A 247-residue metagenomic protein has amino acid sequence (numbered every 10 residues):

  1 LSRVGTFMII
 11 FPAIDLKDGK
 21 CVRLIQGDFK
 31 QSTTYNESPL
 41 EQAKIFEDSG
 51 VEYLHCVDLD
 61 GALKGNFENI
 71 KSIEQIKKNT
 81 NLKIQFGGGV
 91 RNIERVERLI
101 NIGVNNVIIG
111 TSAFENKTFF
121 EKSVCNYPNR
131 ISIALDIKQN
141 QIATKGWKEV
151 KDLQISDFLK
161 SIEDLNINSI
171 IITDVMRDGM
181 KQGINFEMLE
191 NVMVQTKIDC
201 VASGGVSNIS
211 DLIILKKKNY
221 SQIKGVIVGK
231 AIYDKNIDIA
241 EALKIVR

Functional and structural regions predicted by a protein language model:
D15, F46, L54, L99 (+4 more regions): Conserved, mostly hydrophobic/aromatic
V22, Q26-K30, N105-D178: Conserved anion-binding
Y53-N69, I172-Q182: Glycine-rich, proline-tolerant flexible connector loops at the mouths of alpha/beta enzymes
H55-D58, Q85, I108-I109, S132 (+3 more regions): Conserved beta-strand positions in the central sheet of alpha/beta enzyme cores
G65-Q85, S123-L135, G183-A202, S207-N208: Alpha-helix-loop-beta-strand connector modules within alpha/beta enzyme cores
E68-S123: Glycine/small-residue-rich loop that forms an oxyanion/phosphate-binding "nest" at active or ligand-binding sites
I84-Q85, V90-G103, E187-L189, Q195-Q222 (+1 more regions): Catalytic cores of alpha/beta
I102-F119, G204-N208, S221-I239: Glycine-rich phosphate-binding active-site loops on the catalytic face of alpha/beta enzymes
